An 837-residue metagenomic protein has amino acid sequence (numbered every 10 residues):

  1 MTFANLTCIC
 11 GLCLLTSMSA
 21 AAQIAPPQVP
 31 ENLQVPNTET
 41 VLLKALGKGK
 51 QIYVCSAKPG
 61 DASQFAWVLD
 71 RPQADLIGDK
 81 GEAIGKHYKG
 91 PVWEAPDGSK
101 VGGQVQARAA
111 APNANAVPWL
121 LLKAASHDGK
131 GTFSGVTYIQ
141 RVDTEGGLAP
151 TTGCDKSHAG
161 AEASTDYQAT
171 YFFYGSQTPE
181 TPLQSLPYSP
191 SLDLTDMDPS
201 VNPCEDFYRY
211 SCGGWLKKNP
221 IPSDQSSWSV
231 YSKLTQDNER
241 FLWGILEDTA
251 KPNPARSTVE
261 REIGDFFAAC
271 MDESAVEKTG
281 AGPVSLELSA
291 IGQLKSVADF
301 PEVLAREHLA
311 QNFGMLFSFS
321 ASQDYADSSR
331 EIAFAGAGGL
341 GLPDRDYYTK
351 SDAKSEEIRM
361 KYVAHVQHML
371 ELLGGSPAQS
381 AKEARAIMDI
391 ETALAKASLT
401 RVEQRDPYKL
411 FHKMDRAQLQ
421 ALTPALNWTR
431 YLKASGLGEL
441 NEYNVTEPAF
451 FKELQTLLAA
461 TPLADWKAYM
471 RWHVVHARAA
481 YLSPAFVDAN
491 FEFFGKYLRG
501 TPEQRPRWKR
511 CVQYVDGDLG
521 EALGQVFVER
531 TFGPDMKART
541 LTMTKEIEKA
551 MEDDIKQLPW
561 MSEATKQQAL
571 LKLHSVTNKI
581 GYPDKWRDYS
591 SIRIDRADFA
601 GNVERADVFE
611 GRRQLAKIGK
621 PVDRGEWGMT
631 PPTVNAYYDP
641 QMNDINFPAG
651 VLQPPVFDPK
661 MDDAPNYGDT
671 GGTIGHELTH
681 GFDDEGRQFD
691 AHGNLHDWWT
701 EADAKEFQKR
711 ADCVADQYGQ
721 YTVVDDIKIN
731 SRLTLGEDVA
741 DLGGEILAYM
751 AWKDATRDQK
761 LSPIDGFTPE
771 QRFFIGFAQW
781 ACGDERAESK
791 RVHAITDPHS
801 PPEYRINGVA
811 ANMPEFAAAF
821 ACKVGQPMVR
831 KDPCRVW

Functional and structural regions predicted by a protein language model:
T7-S17: Bacterial N-terminal signal peptides
M18-A22: Sec/Tat signal peptide C-region and signal peptidase I cleavage site
Q23-I52, P59-T178: Primary mode marks residue(s) on the alpha4-beta5-alpha5 output face of response regulator receiver
I24-N32, T38-K44, L183-C212: N-terminal module-boundary/linker segments of secreted carbohydrate-active enzymes
L43-G60, D196-K217, Y348-L372, L735 (+1 more regions): Hydrophobic/aromatic-rich, well-ordered segments within soluble, folded domains that form packed cores
R71-I84, Y88-K89, L183-Y188, N202-D206 (+1 more regions): Active-site-surrounding "flap" and adjacent substrate/cofactor-binding loops of secreted or lumenal enzymes, prototyped
T235, I387, A393, L422-A425 (+5 more regions): Intrinsically disordered, low-complexity linker/terminal regions across diverse proteins
E247-E546: Noncatalytic, helix-rich "gating/capping" subdomain that lines the substrate-entry/channel surface of large enzyme
